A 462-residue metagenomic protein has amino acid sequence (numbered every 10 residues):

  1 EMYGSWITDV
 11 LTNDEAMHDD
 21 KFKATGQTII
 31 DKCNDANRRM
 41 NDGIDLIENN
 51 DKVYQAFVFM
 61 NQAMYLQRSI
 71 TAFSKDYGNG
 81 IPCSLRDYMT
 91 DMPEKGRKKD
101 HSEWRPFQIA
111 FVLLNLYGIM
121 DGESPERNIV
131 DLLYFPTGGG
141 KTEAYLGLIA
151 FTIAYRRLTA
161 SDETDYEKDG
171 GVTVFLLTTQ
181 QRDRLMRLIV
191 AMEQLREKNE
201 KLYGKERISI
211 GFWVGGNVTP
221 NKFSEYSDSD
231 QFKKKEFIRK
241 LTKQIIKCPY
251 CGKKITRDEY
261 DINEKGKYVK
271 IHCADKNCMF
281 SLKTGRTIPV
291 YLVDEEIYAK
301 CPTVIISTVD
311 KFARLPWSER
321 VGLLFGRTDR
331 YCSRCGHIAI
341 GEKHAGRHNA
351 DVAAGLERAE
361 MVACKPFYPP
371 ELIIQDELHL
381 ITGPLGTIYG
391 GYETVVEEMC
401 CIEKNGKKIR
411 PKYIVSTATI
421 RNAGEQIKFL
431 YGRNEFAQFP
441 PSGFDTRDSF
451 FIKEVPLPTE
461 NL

Functional and structural regions predicted by a protein language model:
M2-L116, K253, D310: Low-complexity, highly charged intrinsically disordered N-terminal segments that act as targeting/localization
L116-D121, T142-G171, T394-M399: Walker A/P-loop NTP-binding motif
N128-I129, T152-R182, Q194-K201, E206 (+3 more regions): Conserved SF1/SF2 helicase motif Ia
L133-T142, E377-L385, V396-Q426, P441-S442: Conserved helicase ATPase motor motifs in RecA-like P-loop NTPase domains
E167-E193, F212-N217, S307-W317, T419-G424: Conserved Walker A/P-loop ATP-binding site and its immediately adjacent core in helicase/helicase-like ATPase domains
V218-D294, F325-C364: Cys/His-rich short segments
P220-P249, I262, P411, R421-F429 (+1 more regions): Conserved interdomain linker/interface between the two RecA-like ATPase lobes of SF2 helicase motors
P302, D310, L324-A345, C364-M399: SF2 helicase catalytic motif II
